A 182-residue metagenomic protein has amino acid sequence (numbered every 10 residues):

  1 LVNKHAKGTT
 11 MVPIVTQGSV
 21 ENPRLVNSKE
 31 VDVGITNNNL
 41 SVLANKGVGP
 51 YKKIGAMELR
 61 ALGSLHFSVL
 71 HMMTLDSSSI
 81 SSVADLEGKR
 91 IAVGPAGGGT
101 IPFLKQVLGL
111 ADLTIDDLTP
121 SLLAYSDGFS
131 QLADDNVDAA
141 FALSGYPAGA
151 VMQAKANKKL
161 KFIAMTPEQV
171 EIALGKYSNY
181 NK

Functional and structural regions predicted by a protein language model:
L1-P13, S64-D134: Bilobed "Venus flytrap"/periplasmic-binding protein-like clamshell domains and structurally analogous long
K7-T9, E30-D32, M57-E58, G88-K89 (+2 more regions): Loop/turn elements at helix/coil->beta-strand transitions in domains of secreted/extracellular proteins
V12-K53, S126-Q131, P147-K155: Pocket-flanking alpha-helical
Q17, P95, F141: Conserved residues at beta->alpha junctions
V31, N38-S41, F67, L75-S78 (+3 more regions): Solvent-exposed coil/turn segments that connect beta secondary-structure elements in extracytoplasmic/periplasmic
G49, I115-K182: Pocket-lining segment of extracytoplasmic ligand-binding domains
K52-L65: A structural signal for short loop-to-beta-strand junctions that line the ligand-binding cleft of periplasmic/secreted
